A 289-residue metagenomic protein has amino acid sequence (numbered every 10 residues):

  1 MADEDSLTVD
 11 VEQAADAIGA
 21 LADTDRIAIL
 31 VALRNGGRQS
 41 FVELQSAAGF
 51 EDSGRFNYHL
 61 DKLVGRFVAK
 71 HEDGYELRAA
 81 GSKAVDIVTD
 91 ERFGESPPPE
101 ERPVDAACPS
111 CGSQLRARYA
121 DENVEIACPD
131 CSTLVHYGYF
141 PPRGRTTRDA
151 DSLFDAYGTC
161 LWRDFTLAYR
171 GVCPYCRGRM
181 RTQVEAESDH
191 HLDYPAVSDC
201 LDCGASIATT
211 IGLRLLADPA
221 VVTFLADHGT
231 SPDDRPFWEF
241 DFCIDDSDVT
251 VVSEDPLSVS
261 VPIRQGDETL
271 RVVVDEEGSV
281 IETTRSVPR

Functional and structural regions predicted by a protein language model:
D3-I18: Short, Lys/Arg-enriched N-terminal segment that forms or immediately precedes the first helix of a structured domain
G19-R26, G81: Short helix-coil-helix linker/hinge
I29, G37-A48: Short acidic, hydrophobic short linear motifs in intrinsically disordered regions
V64-D73: A short, conserved structural fragment
D73-E91: Basic, amphipathic "hinge/linker" alpha-helix immediately C-terminal to the N-terminal HTH DNA-binding motif
G94-D105, R116-E122, T159-Y169, D189-Y194: Short, flexible, mixed-charge glycine/proline-rich loop motifs that serve as phosphate/nucleic-acid-contacting
C108-G112, C128-C131, C173-C176, C200-C203: Short cysteine-rich clusters marking metal-coordination/redox-active sites
A150-D151, W162-R289: C-terminal regulatory/effector modules of DNA-binding transcriptional regulators
